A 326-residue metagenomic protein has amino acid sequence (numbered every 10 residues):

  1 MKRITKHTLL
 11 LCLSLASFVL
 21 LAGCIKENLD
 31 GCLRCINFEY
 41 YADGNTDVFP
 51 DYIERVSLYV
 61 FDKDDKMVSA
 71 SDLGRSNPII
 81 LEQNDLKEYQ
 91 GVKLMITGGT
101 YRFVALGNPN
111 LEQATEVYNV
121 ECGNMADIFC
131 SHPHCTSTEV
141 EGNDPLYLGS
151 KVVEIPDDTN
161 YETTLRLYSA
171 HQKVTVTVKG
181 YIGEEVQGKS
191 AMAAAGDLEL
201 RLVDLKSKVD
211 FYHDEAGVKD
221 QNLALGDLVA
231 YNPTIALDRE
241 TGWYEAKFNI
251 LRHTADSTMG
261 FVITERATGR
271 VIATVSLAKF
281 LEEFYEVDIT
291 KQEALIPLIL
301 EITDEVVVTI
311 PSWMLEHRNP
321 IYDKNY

Functional and structural regions predicted by a protein language model:
K2-C12: Bacterial N-terminal signal peptides that target proteins for export
L20-G23: C-terminal motif of bacterial Sec signal peptides marking the signal peptidase cleavage site
I25-C32, T163-Q172: Beta-strand-rich domain onsets/edges
D30-D51, V178-K189: Short amphipathic, basic-aromatic surface patches that mediate peripheral association with negatively charged
S57-V117, V186-E283: Tryptophan-paired
A70-A170: Short, low-hydrophobicity acidic/polar segments
N119-L165, K206-E215, K219-T254, M314-H317 (+1 more regions): Long luminal/extracellular ectodomains of secretory-pathway precursor proteins
R252-Y326: Hydrophilic extracytoplasmic domains
